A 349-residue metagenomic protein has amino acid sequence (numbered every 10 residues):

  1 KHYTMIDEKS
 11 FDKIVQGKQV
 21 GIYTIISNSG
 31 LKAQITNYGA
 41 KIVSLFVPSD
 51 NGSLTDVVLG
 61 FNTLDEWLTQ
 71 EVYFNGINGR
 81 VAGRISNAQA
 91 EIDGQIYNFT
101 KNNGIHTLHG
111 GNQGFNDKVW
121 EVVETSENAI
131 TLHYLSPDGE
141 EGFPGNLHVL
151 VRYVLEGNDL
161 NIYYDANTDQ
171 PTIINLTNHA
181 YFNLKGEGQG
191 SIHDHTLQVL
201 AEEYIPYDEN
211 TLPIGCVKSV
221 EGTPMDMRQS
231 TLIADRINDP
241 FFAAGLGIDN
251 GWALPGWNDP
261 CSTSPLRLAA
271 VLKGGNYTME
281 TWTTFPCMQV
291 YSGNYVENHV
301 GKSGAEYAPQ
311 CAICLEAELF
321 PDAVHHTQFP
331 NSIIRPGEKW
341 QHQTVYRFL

Functional and structural regions predicted by a protein language model:
Y3-L349: An exposed, glycine/acidic-rich loop-and-rim segment of catalytic or binding clefts
